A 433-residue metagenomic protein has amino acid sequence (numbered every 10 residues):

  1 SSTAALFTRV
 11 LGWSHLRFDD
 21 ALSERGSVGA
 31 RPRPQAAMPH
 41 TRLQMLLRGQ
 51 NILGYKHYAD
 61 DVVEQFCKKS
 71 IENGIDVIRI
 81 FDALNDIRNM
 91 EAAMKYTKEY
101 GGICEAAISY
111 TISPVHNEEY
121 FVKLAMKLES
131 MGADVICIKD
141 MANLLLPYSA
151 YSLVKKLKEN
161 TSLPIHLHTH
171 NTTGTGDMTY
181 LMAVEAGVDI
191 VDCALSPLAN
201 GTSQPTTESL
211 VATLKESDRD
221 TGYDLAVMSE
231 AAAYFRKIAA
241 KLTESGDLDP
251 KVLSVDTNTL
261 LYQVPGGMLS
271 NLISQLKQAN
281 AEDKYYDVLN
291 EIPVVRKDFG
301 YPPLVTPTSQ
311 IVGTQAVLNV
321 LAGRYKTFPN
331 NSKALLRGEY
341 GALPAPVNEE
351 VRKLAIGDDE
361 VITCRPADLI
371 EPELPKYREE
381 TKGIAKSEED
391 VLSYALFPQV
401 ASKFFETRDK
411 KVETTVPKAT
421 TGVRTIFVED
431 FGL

Functional and structural regions predicted by a protein language model:
S2-D19, D249-T259, Q263-L433: Terminal or standalone catalytic/regulatory effector modules within metabolic enzymes and repeat proteins
T3-E129, I136, L146-P147: Active-site beta->alpha loop and helix N-cap motifs at the rims of alpha/beta catalytic domains
R9-V10, I138, L167, C193: Conserved beta-strand positions
I80, D140, A186-S203: Glycine-rich phosphate-binding active-site loops on the catalytic face of alpha/beta enzymes
I80, I136, G187, L210 (+1 more regions): Conserved, mostly hydrophobic/aromatic
H116-L128, T173-D189: Catalytic cores of alpha/beta
A199-T221, R236: C-terminal helical cap(s) of enzyme catalytic domains, especially alpha/beta-barrels
T221-F235: Phosphate/diphosphate-binding loops
